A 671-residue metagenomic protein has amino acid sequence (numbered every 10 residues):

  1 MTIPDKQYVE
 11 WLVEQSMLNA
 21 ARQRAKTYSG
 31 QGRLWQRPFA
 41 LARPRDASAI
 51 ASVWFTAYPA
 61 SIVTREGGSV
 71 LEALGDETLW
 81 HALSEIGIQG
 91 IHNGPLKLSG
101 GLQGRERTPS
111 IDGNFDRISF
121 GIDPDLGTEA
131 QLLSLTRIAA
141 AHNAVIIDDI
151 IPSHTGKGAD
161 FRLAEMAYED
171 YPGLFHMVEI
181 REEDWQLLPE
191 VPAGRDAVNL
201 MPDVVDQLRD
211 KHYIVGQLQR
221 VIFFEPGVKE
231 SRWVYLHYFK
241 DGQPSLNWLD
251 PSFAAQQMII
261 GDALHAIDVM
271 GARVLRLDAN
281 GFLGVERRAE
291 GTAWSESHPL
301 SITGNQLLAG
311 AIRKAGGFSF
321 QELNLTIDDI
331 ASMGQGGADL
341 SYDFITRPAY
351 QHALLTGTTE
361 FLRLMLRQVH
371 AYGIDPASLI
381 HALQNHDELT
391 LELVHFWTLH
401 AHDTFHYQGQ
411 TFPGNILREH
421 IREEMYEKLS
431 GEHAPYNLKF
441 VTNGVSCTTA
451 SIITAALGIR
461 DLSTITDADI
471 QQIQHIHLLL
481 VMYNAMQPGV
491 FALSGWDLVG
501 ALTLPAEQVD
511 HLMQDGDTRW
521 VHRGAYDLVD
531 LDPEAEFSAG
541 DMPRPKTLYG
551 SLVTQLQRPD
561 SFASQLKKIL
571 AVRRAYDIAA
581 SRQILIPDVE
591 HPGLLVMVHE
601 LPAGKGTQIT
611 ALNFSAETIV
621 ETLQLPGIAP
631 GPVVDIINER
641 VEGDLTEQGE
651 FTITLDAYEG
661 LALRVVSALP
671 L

Functional and structural regions predicted by a protein language model:
M1-Q256, N280-T356, V369, Y658: Acidic/aromatic-lined carbohydrate-recognition and catalytic surfaces of CAZymes acting on diverse glycans
I88, A272, N280, G489-V490: A structural motif
N93, A139, D149, L277 (+4 more regions): Conserved, mostly hydrophobic/aromatic
A255-V274: An active-site-proximal structural segment forming one wall of the substrate-binding cleft that immediately precedes
G373, I380, Q384, T390-G606 (+2 more regions): Loop/helix patches that line or flank the sugar-binding groove of alpha-linked glycan CAZymes
F614-A629: Surface-exposed beta-strand/loop patches in extracellular or lumenal glycoproteins
L625-R640: Solvent-exposed beta-hairpin/edge-strand motifs
T646-L671: C-terminal beta-strand-rich structural cap/linker in extracellular carbohydrate-active enzymes
